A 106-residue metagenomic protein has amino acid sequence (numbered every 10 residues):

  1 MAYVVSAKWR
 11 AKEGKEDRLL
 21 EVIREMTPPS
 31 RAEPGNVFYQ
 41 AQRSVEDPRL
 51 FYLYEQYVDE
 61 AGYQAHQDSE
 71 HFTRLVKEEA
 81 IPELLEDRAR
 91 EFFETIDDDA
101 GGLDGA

Functional and structural regions predicted by a protein language model:
M1-A2, L19-L20, E78, F93: Low-complexity, intrinsically disordered short peptide segments enriched in small/polar/basic residues
Y3-E33, V37-F38: N-terminal first-folded block
Y3-R10, Q40-Q67: Short, well-ordered beta-strand segments in beta-rich or mixed alpha/beta enzyme and ligand-binding folds
E13, P34, A61, A100-D104: Feature targets compositionally biased, intrinsically disordered low-complexity regions with long contiguous runs
G14-E16, T73, E94: A periodicity- and composition-biased signal for non-globular, repetitive helical segments
D17-L19, R49-F51, Y63, A100-G102: Short acidic, gly/pro-rich beta-turn/loop elements at beta-sheet edges and active-site/ligand-binding grooves
E25-V37, Q56-E91: An amphipathic, aromatic/His-enriched active-site/gating alpha helix that lines ligand/cofactor pockets
A41-R49, V76-A106: Glycine-rich beta-strand-turn "strand-cap" elements at beta-sheet edges
